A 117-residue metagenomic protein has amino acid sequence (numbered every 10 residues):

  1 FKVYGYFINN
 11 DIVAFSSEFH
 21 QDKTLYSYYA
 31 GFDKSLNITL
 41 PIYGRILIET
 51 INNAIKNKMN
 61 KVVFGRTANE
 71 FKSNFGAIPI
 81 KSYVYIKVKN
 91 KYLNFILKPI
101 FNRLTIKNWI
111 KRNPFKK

Functional and structural regions predicted by a protein language model:
F1-L97: Aromatic (often tryptophan-rich) hydrophobic motifs at membrane interfaces
V88-K117: Membrane-proximal basic amphipathic "stem/tether" segments
